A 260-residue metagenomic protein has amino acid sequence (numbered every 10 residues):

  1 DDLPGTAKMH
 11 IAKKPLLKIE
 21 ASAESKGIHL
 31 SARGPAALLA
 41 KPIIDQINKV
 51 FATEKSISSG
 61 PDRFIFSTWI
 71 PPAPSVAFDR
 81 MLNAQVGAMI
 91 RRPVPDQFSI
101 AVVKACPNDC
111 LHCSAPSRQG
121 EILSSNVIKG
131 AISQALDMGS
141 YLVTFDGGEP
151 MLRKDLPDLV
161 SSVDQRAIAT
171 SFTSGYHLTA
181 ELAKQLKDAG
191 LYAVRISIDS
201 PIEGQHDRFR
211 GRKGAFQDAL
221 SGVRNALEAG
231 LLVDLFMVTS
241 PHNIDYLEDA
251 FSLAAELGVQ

Functional and structural regions predicted by a protein language model:
D1-D96: Flexible, acidic/Gly-rich N-terminal and inter-domain linker regions that tether and position cofactor-handling modules
P35, P71-A73, A105, P201 (+1 more regions): Generic structural motif
P71-D79, N83, A101-K104, Y192 (+1 more regions): N-proximal short alpha-helices
P71-P72, L123-V127, Q260: Short N-terminal signal/transit or membrane-insertion segments and the immediately adjacent low-complexity/disordered
Q85-V86, Q119, Q205, R212: Glycine-rich, flexible loop/turn motifs
R91-N126: Canonical Radical SAM [4Fe-4S] cluster-binding loop centered on the CxxxCxxC motif and its immediate flanking residues
I128-F145, R153-Q260: Radical SAM/AdoMet-radical enzyme domain recognition
